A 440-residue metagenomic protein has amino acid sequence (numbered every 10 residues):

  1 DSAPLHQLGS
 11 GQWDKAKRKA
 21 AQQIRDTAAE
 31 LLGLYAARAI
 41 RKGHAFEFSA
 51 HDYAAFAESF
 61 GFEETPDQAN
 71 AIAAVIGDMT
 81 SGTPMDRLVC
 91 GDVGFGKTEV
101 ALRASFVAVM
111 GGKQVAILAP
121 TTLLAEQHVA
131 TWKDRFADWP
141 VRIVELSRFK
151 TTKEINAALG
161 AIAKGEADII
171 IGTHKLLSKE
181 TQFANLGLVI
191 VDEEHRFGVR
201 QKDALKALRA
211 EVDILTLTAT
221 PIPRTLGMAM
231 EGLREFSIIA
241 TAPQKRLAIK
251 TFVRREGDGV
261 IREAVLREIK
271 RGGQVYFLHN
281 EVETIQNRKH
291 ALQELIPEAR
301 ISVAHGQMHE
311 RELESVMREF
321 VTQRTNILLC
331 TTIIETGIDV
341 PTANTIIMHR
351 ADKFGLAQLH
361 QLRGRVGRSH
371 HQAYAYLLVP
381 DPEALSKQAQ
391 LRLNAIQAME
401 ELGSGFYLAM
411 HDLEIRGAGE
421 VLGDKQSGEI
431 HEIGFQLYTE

Functional and structural regions predicted by a protein language model:
D1-D67: Upstream accessory/linker segments immediately N-terminal to the RecA-like ATPase cores of bacterial MutS and a subset
R41, D258-Y276, N280, T284-N287 (+1 more regions): C-terminal helicase module of SF1/SF2 nucleic-acid helicases/translocases
G61-M85, E99: N-terminal pre-P-loop "Q-motif" helix
D86, V100-V129, A137-V141: Conserved SF1/SF2 helicase motif Ia
K113-V115, R142, G165-I169, N185-L188 (+6 more regions): Loop/turn-to-beta-strand initiation segments
L124-A161, L295-I296: Conserved helix-turn-beta segment of the N-terminal RecA-like "Helicase ATP-binding" lobe in SF1/SF2 helicases
F149-I170, S178-L186, E310-I327: Conserved motor-coupling elements within RecA-like helicase/translocase cores
F183-L188, E194-G272: Post-DEXD/H (motif II) to motif III coupling segment of the RecA-like Helicase ATP-binding lobe
